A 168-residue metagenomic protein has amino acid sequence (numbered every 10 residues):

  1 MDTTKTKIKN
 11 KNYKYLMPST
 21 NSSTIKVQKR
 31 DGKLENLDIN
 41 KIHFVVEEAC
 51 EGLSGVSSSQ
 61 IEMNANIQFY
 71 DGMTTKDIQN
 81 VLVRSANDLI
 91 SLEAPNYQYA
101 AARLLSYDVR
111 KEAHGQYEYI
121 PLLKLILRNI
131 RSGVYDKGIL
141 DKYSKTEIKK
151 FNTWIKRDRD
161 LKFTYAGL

Functional and structural regions predicted by a protein language model:
M1-L168: Extended catalytic cores of very large enzyme megasubunits
